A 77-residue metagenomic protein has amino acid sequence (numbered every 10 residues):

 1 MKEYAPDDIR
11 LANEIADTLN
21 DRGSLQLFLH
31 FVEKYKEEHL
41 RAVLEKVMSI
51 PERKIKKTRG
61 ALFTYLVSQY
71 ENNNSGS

Functional and structural regions predicted by a protein language model:
M1-K34, S75-S77: Long, charged low-complexity interaction segments
R10, Q26-H30, A42, T58-L66: Amphipathic alpha-helical interaction segments
H30-K54: Short amphipathic alpha-helical interface segments
E45-S77: Short, cationic/aromatic linear interface patches that serve as DNA/RNA-contacting surfaces or protein-partner docking
